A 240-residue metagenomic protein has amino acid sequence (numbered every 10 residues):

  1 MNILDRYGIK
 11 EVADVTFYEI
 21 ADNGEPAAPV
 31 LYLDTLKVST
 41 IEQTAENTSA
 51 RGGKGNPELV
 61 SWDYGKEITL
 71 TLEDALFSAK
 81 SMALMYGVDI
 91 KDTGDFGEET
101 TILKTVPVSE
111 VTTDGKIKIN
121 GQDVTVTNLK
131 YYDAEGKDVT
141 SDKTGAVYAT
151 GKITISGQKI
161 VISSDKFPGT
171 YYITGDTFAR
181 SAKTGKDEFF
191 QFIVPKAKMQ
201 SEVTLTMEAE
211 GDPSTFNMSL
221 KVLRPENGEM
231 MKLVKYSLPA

Functional and structural regions predicted by a protein language model:
M1-A240: Signature of extracytoplasmic/envelope-associated structural regions
